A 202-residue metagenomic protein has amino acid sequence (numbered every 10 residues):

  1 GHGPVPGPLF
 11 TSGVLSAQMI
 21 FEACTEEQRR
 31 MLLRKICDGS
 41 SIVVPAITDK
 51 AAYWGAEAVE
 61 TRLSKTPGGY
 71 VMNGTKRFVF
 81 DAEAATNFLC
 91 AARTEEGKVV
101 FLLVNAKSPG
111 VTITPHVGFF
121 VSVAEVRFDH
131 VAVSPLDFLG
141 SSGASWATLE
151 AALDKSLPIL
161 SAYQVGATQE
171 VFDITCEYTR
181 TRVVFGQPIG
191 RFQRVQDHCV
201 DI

Functional and structural regions predicted by a protein language model:
G1, V104-S108, H130-A132: Short Ser/Thr-interspersed hydrophobic loop/turn segments at strand-loop and sheet-helix junctions that line or gate
G1-S40, F80-N87: Internal helix-loop-helix
T25, P45, M72-G74, L102 (+3 more regions): Buried hydrophobic positions in well-ordered alpha/beta secondary-structure cores of metabolic enzymes
G39-K50: A short, Trp-centered hydrophobic/proline-enriched beta-strand micro-motif
A51-V59: Active-site-adjacent elements of ketosynthase-type condensing enzymes
T61-S64: A structural signal for short hydrophobic beta-strand segments in well-ordered beta-sheet cores
N73-T114: A short core secondary-structure module
T112-I202: Glycine-rich beta->alpha junctions and the first turn(s) of the following alpha-helix
